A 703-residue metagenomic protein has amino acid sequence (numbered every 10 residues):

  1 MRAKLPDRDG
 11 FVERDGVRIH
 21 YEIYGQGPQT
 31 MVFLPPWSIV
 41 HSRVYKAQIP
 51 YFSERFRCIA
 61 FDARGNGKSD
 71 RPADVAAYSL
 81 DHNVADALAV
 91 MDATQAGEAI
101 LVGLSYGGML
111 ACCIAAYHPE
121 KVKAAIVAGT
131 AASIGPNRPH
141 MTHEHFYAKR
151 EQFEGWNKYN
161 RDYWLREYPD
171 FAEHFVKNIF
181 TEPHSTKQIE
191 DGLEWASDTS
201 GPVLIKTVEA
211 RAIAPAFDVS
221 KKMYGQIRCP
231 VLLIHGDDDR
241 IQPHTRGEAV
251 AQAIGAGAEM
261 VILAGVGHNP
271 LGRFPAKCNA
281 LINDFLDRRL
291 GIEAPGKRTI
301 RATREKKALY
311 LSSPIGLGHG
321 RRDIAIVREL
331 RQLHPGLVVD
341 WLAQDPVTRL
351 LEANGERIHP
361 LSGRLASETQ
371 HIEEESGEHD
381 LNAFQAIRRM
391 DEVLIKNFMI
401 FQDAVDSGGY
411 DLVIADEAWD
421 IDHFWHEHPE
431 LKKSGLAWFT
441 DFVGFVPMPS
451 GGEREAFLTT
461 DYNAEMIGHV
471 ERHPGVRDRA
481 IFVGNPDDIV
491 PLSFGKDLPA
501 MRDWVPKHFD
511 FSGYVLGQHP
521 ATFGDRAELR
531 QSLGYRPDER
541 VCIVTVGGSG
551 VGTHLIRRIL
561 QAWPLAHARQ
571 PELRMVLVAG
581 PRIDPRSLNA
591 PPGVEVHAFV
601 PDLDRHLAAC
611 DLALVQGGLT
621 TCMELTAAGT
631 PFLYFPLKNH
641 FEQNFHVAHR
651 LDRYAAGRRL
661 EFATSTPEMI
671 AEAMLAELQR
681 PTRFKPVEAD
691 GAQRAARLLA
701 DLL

Functional and structural regions predicted by a protein language model:
V17-R71, A76: Conserved HGGG/HGGXW glycine-rich cap/lid loop of the alpha/beta-hydrolase fold
K46, A60-Y106, Y117, A280: Active-site loop/oxyanion-hole signature of alpha/beta-hydrolase fold enzymes
C112, A116, K123-D162, Y634: Flexible "cap/lid" loop of the alpha/beta hydrolase fold
K158-D218: Conserved alpha/beta-hydrolase catalytic His-Asp/Glu region
I227, L233-H235, D239: Short beta-strand/loop motif that positions the catalytic acidic residue of the alpha/beta-hydrolase fold
E305, L337-R388: Conserved nucleotide-sugar phosphate-binding/catalytic loop shared by glycosyltransferases and other
V446-S450, R454-G550, G580-R582: A nucleotide-sugar donor-handling region in carbohydrate enzymes
G495-K496, G513-L612, A663: Donor-nucleotide binding loops and adjacent catalytic segments primarily of GT-B fold Leloir glycosyltransferases
